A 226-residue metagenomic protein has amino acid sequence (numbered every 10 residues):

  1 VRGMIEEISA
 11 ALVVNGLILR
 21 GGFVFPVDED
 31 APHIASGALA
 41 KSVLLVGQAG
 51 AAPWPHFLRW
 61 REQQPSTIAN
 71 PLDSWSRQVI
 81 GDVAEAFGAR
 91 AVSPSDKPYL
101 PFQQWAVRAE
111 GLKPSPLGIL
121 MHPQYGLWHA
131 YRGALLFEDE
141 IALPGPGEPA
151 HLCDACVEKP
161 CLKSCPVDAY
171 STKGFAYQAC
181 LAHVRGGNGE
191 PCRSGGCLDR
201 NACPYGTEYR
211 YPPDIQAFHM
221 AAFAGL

Functional and structural regions predicted by a protein language model:
V1-L226: Non-ligating segments of multi-cofactor redox enzymes
